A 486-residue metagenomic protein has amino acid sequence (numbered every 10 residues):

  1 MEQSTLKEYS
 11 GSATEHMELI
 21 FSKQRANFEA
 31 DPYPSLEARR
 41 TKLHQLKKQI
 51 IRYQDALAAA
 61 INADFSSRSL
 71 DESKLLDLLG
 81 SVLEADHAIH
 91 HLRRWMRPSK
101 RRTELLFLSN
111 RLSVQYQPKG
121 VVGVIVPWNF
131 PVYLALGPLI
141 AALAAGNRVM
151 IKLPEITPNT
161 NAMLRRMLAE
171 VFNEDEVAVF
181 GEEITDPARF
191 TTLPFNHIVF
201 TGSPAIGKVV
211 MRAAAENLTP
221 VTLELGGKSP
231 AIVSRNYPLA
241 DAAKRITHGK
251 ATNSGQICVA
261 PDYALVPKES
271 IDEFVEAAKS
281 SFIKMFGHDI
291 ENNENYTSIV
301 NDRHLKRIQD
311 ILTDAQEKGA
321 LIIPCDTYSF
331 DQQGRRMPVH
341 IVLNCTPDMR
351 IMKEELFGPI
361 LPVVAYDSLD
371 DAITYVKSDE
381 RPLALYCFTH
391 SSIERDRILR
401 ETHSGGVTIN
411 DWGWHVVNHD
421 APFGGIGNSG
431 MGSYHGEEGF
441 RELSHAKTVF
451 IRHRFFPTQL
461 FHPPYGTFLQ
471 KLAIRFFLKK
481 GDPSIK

Functional and structural regions predicted by a protein language model:
M1-S113: N-terminal Rossmann-like NAD(P)+-binding subdomain of aldehyde/semialdehyde dehydrogenases
S4, Y9-G11, F172, A205-T346 (+3 more regions): ALDH superfamily catalytic-core signature
M17, L36, Q54, L239 (+4 more regions): Residues at or immediately preceding the N-termini of alpha-helices
A26-P32, V124, I232-V233, Y263-V266 (+4 more regions): Short, well-ordered beta-strand elements within core beta-sheets of diverse protein domains
R39, A85, G146, V177 (+7 more regions): Residue-level signal for inorganic ion chemistry
L105-D241, Y366: Rossmann-like NAD(P) dinucleotide-binding subdomain of oxidoreductase/dehydrogenase enzymes
S329-Q332, R336-K486: Conserved C-terminal structural/oligomerization subdomain of aldehyde/semialdehyde dehydrogenase
